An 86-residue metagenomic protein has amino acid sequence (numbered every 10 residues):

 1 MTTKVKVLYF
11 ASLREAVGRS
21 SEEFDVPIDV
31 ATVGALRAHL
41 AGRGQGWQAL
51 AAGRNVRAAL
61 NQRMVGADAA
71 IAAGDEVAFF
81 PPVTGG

Functional and structural regions predicted by a protein language model:
M1-G85: Ubiquitin-like/PB1-type beta-grasp interaction modules and other compact soluble beta-rich domains
